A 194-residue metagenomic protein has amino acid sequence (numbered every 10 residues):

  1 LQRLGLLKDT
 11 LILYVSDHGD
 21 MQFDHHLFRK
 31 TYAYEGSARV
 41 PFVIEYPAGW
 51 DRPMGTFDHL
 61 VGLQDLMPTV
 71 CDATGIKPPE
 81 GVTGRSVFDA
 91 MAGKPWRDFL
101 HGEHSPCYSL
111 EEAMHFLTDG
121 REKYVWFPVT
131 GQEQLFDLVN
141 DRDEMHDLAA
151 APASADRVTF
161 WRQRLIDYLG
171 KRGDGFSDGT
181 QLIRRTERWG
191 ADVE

Functional and structural regions predicted by a protein language model:
L1-G55, G62: Histidine-centered active-site microenvironments of extracellular/periplasmic hydrolases and transferases
Q2-L6, K77-P79, A155-D156: Structural helix-adjacent loops and short alpha-helical linkers that scaffold large soluble proteins
H18-D24, Q64-M67, D72-Q134, L138 (+5 more regions): C-terminal cap/loop subdomain of S1 sulfatases and analogous C-terminal strand-loop tails that border
M21, A33, F42, T56 (+3 more regions): Conserved beta-strand positions that form and line the central face of beta-propeller blades
R29, W50-V61, T74-P78, M145-S154: Active-site rim elements
P152-S177: A contiguous, mid-protein "functional segment" used to position or interact with cofactors/ions or partner subunits
